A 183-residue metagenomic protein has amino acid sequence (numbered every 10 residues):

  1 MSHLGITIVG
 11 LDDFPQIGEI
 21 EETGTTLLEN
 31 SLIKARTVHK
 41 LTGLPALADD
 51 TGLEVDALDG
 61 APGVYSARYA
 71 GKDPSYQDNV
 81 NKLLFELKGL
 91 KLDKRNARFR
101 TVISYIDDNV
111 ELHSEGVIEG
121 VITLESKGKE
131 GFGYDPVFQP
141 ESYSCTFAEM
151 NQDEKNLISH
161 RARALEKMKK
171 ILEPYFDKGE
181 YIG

Functional and structural regions predicted by a protein language model:
M1-G183: Anionic-ligand binding patches
